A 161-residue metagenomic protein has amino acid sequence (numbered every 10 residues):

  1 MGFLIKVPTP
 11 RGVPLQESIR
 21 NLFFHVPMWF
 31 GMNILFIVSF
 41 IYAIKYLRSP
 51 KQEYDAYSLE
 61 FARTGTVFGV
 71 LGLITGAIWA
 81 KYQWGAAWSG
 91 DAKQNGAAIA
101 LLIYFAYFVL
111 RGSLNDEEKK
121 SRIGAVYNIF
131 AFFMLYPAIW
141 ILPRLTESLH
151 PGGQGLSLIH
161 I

Functional and structural regions predicted by a protein language model:
M1-R11: Alpha-helical transmembrane segments of multi-pass membrane proteins
T9-I19, W84-A86, E147-Q154: Membrane-interface helix termini and inter-helical loops of multi-pass transporters
I19-F30, S58-R63, Q83-I99: Transmembrane alpha-helix entry/boundary detector in multi-pass membrane proteins
M28-Y42, I99-R111: Hydrophobic cores of alpha-helical transmembrane segments in multi-pass inner/ER membrane proteins, independent
R48-E60, L114-S121: Membrane-interface helix-boundary motifs at transmembrane edges
V67-G112: Membrane-interface helix-loop-helix modules in multi-pass inner-membrane proteins
G124-W140: Hydrophobic alpha-helical membrane-insertion segments
I159-I161: Conserved small/polar residues in nucleotide/adenosyl-binding loops
